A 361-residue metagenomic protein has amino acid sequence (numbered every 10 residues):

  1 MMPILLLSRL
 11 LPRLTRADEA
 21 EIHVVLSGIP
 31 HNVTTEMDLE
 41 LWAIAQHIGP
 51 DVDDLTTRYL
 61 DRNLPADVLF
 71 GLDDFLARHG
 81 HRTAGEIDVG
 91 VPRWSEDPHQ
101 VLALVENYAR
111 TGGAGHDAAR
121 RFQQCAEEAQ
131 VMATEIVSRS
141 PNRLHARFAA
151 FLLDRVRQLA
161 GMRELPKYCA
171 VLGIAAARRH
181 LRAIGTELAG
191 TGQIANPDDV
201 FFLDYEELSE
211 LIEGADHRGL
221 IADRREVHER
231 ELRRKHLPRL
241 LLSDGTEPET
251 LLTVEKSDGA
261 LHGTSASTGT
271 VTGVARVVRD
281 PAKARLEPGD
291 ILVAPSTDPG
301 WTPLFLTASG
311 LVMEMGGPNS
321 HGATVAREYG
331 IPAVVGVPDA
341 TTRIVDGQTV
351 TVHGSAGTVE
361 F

Functional and structural regions predicted by a protein language model:
M1-S265: Contiguous hydrophobic, helix-prone segments at protein termini that mediate membrane targeting/anchoring
H23, G85, E187, D258 (+7 more regions): Short, flexible coil/turn micro-motifs enriched in small/turn-prone residues
L60, G80, P238, G263-G273 (+2 more regions): Glycine-centered flexibility motif
R179, E226, K256-S257, L261-G263 (+4 more regions): Residue-level detector of functional hotspots within protein domains
A195, F201-L203, S209, H262 (+4 more regions): Generic, ordered loop/turn and secondary-structure boundary motif
P248-I291: Phosphate-handling DNA/RNA-contact segment within nucleic-acid enzymes
A275-D290, P295-F361: Acidic, glycine-rich flexible loop/linker segments
